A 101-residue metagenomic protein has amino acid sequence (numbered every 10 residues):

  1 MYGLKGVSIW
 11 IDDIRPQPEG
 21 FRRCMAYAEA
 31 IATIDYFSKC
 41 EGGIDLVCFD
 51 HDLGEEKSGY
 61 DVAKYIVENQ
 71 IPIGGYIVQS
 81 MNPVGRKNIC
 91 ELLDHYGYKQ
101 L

Functional and structural regions predicted by a protein language model:
M1-L101: Catalytic phosphate/metal-binding cores of nucleic-acid and nucleotide-processing enzymes, i.e., regions that mediate
